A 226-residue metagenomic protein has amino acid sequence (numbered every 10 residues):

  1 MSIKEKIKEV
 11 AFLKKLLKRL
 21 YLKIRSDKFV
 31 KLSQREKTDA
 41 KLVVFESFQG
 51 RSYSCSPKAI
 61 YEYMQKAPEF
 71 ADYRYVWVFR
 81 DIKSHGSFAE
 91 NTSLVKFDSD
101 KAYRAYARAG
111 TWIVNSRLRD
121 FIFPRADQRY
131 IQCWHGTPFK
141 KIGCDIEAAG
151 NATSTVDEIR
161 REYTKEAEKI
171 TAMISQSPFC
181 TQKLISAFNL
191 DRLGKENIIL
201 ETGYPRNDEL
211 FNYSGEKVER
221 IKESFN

Functional and structural regions predicted by a protein language model:
S2-K101: N-terminal pre-catalytic "stem/leader" segment of glycosyltransferase-like enzymes
F12-S26, K140-G143, A148-A149, S154-N226: A nucleotide-sugar donor-handling region in carbohydrate enzymes
T38, A107, R125, E168 (+1 more regions): Structured loop/turn residues at beta-strand edges in well-structured enzyme cores
V43, W112, M173: Receiver (REC) domain switch-region micro-motif
R51, I113, R119-D120, C180-Q182: Glycine-rich nucleotide phosphate-binding loop and flanking beta-alpha elements of Rossmann-like dinucleotide-binding
K58-E62, A67, N91-T155, R161: Extended catalytic core of nucleotide-activated donor transferases of GT-like folds
Y75-V76, Y130, M173, I199: Hydrophobic/aromatic residues located in beta-strands of well-ordered beta-sheets within soluble catalytic
F79-D81, S116, Q176-F179: Helix N-cap/beta->alpha junction signal
